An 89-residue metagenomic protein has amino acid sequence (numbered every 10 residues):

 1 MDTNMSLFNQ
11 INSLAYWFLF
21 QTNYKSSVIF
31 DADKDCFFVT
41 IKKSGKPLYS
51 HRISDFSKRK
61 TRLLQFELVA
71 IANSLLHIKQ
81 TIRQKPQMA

Functional and structural regions predicted by a protein language model:
M1-K34, K46-A89: Negatively charged, low-complexity tracts enriched in Asp/Glu with abundant Ser/Thr
C36-K42: Short polybasic amphipathic segments
